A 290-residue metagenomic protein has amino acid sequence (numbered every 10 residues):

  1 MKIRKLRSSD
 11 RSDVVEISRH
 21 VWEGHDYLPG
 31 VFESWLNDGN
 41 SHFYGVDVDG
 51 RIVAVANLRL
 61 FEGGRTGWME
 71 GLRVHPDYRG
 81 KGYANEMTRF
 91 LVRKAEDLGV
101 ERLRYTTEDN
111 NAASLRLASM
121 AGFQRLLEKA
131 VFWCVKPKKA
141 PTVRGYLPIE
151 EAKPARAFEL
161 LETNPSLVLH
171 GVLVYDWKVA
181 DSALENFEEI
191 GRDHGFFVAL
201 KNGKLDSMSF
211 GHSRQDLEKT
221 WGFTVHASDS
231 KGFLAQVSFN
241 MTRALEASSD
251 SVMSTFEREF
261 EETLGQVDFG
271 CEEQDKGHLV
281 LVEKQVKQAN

Functional and structural regions predicted by a protein language model:
M1, G50-V55, G67, N202-S209 (+1 more regions): Glycine-rich phosphate/pyrophosphate-binding loop shared by adenosine-nucleotide-utilizing enzymes
R11, S18-V48, I52-N57, P165-N202: Active-site rim helix/loop that mediates acceptor-substrate recognition in acyltransferases
L60, T106-T107, Q124-K138, G270-V286: Conserved catalytic-core motifs of GNAT/GCN5-like acyltransferases
L60-M69, R79, S207, H212-F223 (+1 more regions): A conserved beta-turn-beta hairpin within the catalytic core of GNAT-like acetyltransferases that forms part
G71-V74, G80-K94, R116, M120 (+1 more regions): Conserved acetyl-CoA-binding loop-helix of GNAT-fold acetyltransferases
N85, D109-L127, E259-Q274: Conserved active-site alpha-helix within GNAT-family acetyltransferase domains
A95-E108, A247-R258: Conserved GNAT acetyl-CoA-binding A-motif
A121-L217: Amide-forming acyltransferase catalytic core, primarily the GNAT-like/NAT-type and related acyltransferase folds
